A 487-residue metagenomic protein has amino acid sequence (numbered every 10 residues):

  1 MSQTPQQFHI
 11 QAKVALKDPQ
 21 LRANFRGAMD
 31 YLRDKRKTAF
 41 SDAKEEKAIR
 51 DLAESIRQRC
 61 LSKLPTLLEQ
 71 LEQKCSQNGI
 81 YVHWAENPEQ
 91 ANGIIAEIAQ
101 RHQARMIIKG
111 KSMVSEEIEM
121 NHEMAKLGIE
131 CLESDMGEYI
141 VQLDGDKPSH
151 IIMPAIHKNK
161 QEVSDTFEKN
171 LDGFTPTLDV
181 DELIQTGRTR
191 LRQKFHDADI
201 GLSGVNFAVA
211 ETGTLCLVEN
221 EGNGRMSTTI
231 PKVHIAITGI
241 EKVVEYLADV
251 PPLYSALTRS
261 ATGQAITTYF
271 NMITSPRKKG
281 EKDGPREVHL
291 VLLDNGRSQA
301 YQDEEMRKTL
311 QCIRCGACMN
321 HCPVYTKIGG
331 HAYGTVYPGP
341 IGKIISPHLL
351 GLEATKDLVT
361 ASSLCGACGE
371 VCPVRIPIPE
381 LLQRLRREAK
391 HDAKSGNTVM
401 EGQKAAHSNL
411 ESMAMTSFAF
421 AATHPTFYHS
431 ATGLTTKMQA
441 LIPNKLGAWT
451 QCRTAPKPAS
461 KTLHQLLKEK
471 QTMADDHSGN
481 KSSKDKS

Functional and structural regions predicted by a protein language model:
M1-E305: The feature marks the mature, well-folded catalytic cores of soluble enzymes
T4-F25, M29-R33, R384, L410-S487: Intrinsic disorder at enzyme termini
Q70, K74, N78, I94-I98 (+11 more regions): Generic, well-ordered alpha-helical scaffold segments in large soluble proteins
G137, A265-Y269, T398-M400, N409 (+2 more regions): Short coil/turn segments at secondary-structure boundaries
E245-L247, A261-I266, N320, P379-L382 (+1 more regions): Acidic/polar loop patches that form or flank catalytic/metal-binding clefts of enzymes that bind anionic ligands
G280-T309, V324-N444: Ferredoxin-type iron-sulfur electron-transfer modules in oxidoreductases and energy-metabolism complexes
L310-A317: Conserved, hydrophobic alpha-helical core segments of structured domains
